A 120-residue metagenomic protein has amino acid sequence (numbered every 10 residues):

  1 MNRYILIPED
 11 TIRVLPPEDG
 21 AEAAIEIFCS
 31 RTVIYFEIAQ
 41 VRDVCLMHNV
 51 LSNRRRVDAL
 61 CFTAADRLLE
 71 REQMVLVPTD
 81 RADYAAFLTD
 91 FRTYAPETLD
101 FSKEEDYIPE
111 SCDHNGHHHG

Functional and structural regions predicted by a protein language model:
M1-E22, A86, T93, I108-D113: Anionic N-terminal interaction surfaces
N2, R31, M74: Short, flexible active-site loop motifs that bind/organize anionic cofactors or intermediates
R3, A23-I27, A59-T63: Short polybasic amphipathic segments
I7-E9, C29-R31, R67-R71: Glycine-centered tight beta-turn/hairpin loop motif at sheet-sheet or coil-to-beta transitions
T11-R13, A24, V41, D58 (+1 more regions): A generic structural signal for ordered secondary structure
P17-V50: Phosphoinositide-binding peripheral membrane targeting modules
D43-G120: Acidic, Ser/Thr- and proline-rich intrinsically disordered linker/docking segments of eukaryotic scaffolds
